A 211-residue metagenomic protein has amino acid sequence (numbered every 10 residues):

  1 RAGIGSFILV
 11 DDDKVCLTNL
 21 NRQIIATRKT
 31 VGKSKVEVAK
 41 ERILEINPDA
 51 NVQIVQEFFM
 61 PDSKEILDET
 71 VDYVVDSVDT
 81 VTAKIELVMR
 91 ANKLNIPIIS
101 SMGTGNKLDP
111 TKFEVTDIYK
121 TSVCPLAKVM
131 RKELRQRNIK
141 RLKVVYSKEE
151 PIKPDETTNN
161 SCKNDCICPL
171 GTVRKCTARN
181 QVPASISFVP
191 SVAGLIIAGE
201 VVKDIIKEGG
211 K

Functional and structural regions predicted by a protein language model:
R1-K211: Adenine nucleotide-associated cytosolic modules
